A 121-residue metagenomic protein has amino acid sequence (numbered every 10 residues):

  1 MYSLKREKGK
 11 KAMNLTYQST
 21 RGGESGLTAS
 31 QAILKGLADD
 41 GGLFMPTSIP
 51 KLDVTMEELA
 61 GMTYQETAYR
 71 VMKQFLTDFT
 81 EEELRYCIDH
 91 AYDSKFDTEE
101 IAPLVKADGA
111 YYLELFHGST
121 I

Functional and structural regions predicted by a protein language model:
Y2-R6, A12-I121: PLP-dependent amino-acid enzyme catalytic core
